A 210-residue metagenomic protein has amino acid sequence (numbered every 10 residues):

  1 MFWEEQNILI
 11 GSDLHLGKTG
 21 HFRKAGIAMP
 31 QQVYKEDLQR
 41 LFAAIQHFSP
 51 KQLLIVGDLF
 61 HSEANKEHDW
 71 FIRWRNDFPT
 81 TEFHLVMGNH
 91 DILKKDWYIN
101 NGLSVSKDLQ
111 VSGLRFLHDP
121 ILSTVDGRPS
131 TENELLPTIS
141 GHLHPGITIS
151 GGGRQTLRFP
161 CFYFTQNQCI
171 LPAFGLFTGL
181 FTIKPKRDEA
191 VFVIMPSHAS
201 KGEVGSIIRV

Functional and structural regions predicted by a protein language model:
M1-V56, F60-G127, E132-V210: Extended recognition/assembly regions associated with phosphoester-bond processing machinery
